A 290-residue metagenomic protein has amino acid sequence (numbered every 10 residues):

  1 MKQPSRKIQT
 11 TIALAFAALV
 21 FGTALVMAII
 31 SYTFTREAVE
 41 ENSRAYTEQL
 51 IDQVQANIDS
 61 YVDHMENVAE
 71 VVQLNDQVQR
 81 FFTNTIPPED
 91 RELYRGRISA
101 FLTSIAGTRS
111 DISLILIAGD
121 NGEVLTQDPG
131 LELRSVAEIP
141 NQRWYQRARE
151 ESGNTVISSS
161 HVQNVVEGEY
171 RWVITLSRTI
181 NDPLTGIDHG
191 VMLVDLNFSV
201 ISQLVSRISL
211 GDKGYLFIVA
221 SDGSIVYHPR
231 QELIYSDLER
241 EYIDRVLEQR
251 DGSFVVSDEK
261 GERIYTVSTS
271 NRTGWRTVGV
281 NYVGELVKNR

Functional and structural regions predicted by a protein language model:
M1-R6: N-terminal sensory and localization modules of signal-transduction and trafficking proteins
I8-T85: Juxtamembrane extracytoplasmic/periplasmic/luminal helical "stalk" adjacent to the first N-terminal
D63-R97, D120-E132: Extracellular/periplasmic ligand-binding regions of membrane signal-transduction receptors
A69, I112-I117, G214-F217: Short, hydrophobic-rich beta-strand element in sensory/regulatory alpha-beta domains
I98-G107, L131, L184, V191-L233 (+1 more regions): Solvent-exposed, extracytoplasmic
A106-S113, D120-L196, S257: Extracytoplasmic/periplasmic ligand-binding sensor regions of membrane-associated signaling proteins
I180, F198-S199, V283-G284: PAS/PAC or PAS-like capping segment
D222, R230-R290: Extracellular/periplasmic juxtamembrane segments that couple receptor/chemosensory ectodomains to their
